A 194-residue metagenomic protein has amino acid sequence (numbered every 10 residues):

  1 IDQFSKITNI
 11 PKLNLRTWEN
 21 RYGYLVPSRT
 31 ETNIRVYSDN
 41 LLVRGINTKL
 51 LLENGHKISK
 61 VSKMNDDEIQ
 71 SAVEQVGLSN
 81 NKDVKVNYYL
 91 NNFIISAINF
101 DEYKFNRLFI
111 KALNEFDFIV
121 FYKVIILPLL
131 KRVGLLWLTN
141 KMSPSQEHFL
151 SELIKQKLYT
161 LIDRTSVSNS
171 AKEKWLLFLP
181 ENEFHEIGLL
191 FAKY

Functional and structural regions predicted by a protein language model:
I1-L15: Polyanion-binding surface elements
D2, R35, N80, F178-E181: Short, contiguous strand/loop micro-motifs
N9, D39, L179: Conserved residues at beta->alpha junctions
N9-I10, L42-V43, E186-F191: Residue-level recognition of alpha-helix initiation/capping sites
K12-T17, R21-S166: Long amphipathic alpha-helical segments
E152-Y194: Conserved mid-sequence domains
